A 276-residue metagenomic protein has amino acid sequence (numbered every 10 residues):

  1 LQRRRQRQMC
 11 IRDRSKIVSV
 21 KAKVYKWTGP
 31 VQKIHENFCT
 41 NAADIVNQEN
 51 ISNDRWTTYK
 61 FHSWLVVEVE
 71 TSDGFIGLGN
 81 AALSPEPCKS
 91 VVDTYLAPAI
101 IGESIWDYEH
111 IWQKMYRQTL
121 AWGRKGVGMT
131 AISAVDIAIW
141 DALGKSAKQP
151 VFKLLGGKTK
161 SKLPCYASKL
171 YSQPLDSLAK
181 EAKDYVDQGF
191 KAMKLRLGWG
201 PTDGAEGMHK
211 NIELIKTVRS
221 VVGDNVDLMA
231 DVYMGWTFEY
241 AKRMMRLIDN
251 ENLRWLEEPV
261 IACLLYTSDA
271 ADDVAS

Functional and structural regions predicted by a protein language model:
L1-R7, I11, Y266-S276: Single conserved hydrophobic/aromatic residue that forms the stacking wall/gate of nucleotide- or nucleobase-binding
R12-S72, A82: Structured beta-strand/loop patches that form or line metal/cofactor-binding pockets in enzymes
D54-R55, E70-S146: Metal- or metallocofactor-binding catalytic centers and their adjacent structured scaffolds across diverse enzyme
Y59-K60, G157-T159, V221: Solvent-exposed alpha-helices and their adjacent loops that cap or buttress functional pockets in soluble metabolic
A81, I137, A142, L195 (+3 more regions): Generic detector of well-ordered alpha-helical packing
V127, D136-S168, S172: Glycine-rich, aromatic-flanked loop segments that form ligand/cofactor-binding clefts across common enzyme folds
K162-L265: Metal-dependent enolase-superfamily TIM-barrel catalytic cores that perform enediolate-based chemistry
